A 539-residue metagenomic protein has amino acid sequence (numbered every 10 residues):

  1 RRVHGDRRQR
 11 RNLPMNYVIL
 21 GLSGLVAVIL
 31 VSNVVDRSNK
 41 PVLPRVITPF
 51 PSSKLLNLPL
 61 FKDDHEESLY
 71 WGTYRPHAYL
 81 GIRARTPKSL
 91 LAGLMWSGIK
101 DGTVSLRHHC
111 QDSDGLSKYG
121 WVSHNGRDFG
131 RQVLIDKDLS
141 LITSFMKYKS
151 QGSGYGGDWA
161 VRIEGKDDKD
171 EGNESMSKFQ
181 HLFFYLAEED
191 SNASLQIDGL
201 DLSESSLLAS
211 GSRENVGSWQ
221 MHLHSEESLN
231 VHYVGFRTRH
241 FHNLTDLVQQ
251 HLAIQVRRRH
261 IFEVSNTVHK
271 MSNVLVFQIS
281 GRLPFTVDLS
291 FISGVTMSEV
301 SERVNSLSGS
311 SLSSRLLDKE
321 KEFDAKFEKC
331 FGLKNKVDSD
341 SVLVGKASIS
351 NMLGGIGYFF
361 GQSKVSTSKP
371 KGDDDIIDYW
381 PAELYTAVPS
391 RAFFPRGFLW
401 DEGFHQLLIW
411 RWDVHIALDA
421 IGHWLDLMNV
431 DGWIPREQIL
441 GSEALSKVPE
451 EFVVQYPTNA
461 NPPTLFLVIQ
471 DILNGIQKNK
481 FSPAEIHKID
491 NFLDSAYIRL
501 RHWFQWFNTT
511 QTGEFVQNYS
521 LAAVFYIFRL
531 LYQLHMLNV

Functional and structural regions predicted by a protein language model:
R1-K346, L353: Terminal accessory carbohydrate-recognition/targeting modules of carbohydrate-active enzymes
M15, L289, K371-G372, L500 (+2 more regions): Generic low-polarity alpha-helical segments
S68, G93, K118, G156 (+7 more regions): Intrinsically disordered regions, especially transient/low-confidence alpha-helical propensity segments and coil-helix
Q151-Y155, D168-M176, V365-I377, K447-V448 (+1 more regions): Intrinsically disordered, low-complexity coil segments
Q255-V274, I377-E383, E485-I489, V539: Intrinsically disordered, low-complexity acidic Ser/Thr-rich regulatory segments
T267, C330, G372, I376 (+6 more regions): A generic structural signal for ordered alpha-helices
V304-F394, H423, E514: Low-complexity, Ser/Thr/Pro/Gly-enriched N-terminal "stalk/linker" regions
A392-N538: Aromatic-rich carbohydrate-recognition surfaces in CAZymes
